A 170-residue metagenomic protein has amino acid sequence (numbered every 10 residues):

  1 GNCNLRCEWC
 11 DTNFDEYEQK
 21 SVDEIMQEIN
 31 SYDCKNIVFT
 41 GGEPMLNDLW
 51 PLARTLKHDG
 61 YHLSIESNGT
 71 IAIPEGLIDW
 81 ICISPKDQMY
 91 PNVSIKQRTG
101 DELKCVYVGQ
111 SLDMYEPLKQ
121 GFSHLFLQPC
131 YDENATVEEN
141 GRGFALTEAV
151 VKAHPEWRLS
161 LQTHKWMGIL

Functional and structural regions predicted by a protein language model:
G1, E16, K104-V106, E138: Short N-terminal micro-motifs specific to bacterial/archaeal maturation and metal-cluster initiation sites
G1-D79: Conserved Radical SAM active-site core
S31-C34, Q110-L170: Auxiliary Fe-S-binding modules of radical SAM enzymes
G42-P44, N68-T70, K86, V106-V108 (+2 more regions): Active-site beta-loop-alpha junctions enriched in small/polar residues
L49-S123: Radical SAM/AdoMet-radical enzyme domain recognition
